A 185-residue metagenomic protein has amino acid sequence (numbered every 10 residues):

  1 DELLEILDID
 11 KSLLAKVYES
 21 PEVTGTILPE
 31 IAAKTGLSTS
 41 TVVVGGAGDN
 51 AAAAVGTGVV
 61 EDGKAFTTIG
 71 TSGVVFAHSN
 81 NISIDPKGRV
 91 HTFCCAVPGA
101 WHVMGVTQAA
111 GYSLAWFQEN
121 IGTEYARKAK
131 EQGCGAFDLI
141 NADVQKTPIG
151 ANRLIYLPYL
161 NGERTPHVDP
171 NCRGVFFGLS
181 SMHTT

Functional and structural regions predicted by a protein language model:
D1, E5-I6, V23-G25, P29-T185: Active-site core segments that coordinate phosphate-bearing ligands/cofactors across diverse enzyme families
I9: Active-site-proximal cap/lid insertion segments
S12-E22, V103: A glycine-/small-polar-enriched, mobile loop at the entrance of the PLP active site in fold-type I
